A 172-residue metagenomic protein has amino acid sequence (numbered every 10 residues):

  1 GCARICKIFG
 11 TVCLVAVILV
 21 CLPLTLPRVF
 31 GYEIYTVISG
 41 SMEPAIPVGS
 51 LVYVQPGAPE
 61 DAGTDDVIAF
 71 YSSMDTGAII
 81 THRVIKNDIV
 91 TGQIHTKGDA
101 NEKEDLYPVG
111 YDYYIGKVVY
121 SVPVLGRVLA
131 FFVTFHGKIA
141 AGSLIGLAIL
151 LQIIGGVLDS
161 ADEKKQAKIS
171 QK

Functional and structural regions predicted by a protein language model:
G1-I34: Hydrophobic secretory-pathway targeting helix
G1-R4, A140-K172: Juxtamembrane interface at the cytosolic side of transmembrane helices
I8-T11, V90, F131-F135: Membrane-interface junctions
L22-Y32, F131, G156-E163: Transmembrane helix-loop junctions and nearby membrane-interface residues
L24-I85, I89: Membrane-proximal low-complexity regions enriched in glycine and acidic/polar residues
I85-A130: Extended, hydrophilic extramembrane loops/domains of integral membrane proteins
R127-S143: Juxtamembrane/start-of-transmembrane alpha-helix segments at the extracytoplasmic/lumenal side of membrane anchors
